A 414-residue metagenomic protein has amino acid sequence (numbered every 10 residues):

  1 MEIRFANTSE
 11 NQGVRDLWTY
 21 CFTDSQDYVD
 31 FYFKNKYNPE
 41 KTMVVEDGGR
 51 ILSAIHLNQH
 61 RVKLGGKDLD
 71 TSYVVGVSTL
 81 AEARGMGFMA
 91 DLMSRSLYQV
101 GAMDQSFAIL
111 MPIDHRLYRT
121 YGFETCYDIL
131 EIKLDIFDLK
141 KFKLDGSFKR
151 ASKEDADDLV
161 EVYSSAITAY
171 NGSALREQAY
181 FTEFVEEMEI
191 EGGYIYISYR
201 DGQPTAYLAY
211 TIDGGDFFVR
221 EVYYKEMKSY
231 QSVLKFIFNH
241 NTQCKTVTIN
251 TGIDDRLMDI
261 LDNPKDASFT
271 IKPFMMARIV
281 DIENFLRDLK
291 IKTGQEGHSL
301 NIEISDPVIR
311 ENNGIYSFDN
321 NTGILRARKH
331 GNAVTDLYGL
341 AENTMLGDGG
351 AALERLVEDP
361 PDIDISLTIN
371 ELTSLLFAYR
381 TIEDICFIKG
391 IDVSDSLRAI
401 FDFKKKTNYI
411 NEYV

Functional and structural regions predicted by a protein language model:
M1-Q59, G66-Y73, K140-A179, D213-F217: Short amphipathic alpha-helix that is part of the acyltransferase structural core
Q12, K149-V414: Intrinsically disordered, low-complexity, positively biased terminal segments
E40-V44, A54, G76, G192-I197 (+1 more regions): Short hydrophobic/aromatic beta-strand element in the GNAT-like acyltransferase core that lines or flanks the acyl-donor
I55, F123-E124, L208-Y210: Short hydrophobic beta-strand motif reused across regulatory alpha/beta modules
V77-T79, V222: Hydrophobic adenine-recognition pocket in adenosine-nucleotide-binding enzymes
T79, R84-Y98, M227-F238: Conserved acetyl-CoA-binding loop-helix of GNAT-fold acetyltransferases
M93, Y98-P112, T242-G252: Conserved GNAT acetyl-CoA-binding A-motif
A102-S106, P112-L130, D254-T270: Conserved active-site alpha-helix within GNAT-family acetyltransferase domains
